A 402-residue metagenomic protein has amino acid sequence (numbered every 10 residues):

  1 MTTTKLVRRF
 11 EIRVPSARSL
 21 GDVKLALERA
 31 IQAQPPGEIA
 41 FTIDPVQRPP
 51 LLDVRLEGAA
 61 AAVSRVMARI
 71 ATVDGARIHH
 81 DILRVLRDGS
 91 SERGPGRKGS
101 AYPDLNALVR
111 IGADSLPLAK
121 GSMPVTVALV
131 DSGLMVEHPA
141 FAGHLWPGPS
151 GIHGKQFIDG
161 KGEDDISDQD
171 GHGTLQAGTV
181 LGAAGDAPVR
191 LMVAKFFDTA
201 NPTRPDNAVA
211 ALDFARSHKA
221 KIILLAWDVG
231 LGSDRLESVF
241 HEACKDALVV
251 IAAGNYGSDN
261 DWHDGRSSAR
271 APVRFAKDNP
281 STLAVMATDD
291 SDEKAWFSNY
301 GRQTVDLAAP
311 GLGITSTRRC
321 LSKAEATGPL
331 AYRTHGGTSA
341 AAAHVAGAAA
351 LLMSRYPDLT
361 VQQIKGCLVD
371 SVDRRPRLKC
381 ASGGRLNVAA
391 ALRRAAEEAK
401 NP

Functional and structural regions predicted by a protein language model:
M1-R29, T42, R77-R87, I111 (+1 more regions): Autoinhibitory N-terminal propeptides
A17, L56-V63: Helix N-cap motif at beta-to-alpha junctions
P36-R55, R65-T126, H138-A140: Protease zymogen maturation seam
R84-V85, S132-V136, D198-N201, D228-G232 (+6 more regions): Solvent-exposed loop/turn segments at secondary-structure junctions within structured extracellular/periplasmic domains
S100-R190, A210, S217-H218, D261 (+4 more regions): Active-site core segment of subtilase-fold serine proteases
P117-S122, G178-G185, P202-L224, S233-I251 (+3 more regions): Mature extracellular/periplasmic domains of secretome proteins
D131, R270-S354, D358: Extracellular S/T/G-rich loop segment that most often corresponds to the catalytic His/Ser-adjacent loop
R216-W227, D234-S238, A247, S281-A284 (+1 more regions): C-terminal subdomain of the subtilisin-like protease fold in secreted/lumenal serine endopeptidases
